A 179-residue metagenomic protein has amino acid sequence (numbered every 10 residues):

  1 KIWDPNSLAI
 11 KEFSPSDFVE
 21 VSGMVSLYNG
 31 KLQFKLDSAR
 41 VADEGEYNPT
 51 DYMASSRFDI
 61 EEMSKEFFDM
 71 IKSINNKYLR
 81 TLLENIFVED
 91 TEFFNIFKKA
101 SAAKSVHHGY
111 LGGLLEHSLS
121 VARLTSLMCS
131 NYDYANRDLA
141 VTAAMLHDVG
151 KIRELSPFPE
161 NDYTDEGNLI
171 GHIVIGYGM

Functional and structural regions predicted by a protein language model:
K1-T50: OB-fold single-stranded nucleic acid-binding module
S14, K65, R123-S130: A broad, structural surface signal
S16, V121, G176: Conserved RecA-like P-loop NTPase ATPase core
K31-K99: Extended, charge-rich, solvent-exposed interface segments
P49-S55, H108-L111, T164-N168: A ubiquitous short alpha-helical element
E66-M70, L124, M179: A general alpha-helix detector
R80-L124, L146-G150: A short mid-domain helix/strand-loop element embedded in enzyme catalytic domains that forms or borders the active-site
H107, E116, L127-M179: Divalent metal-dependent catalytic cores for phosphoryl transfer on phosphate-bearing substrates
